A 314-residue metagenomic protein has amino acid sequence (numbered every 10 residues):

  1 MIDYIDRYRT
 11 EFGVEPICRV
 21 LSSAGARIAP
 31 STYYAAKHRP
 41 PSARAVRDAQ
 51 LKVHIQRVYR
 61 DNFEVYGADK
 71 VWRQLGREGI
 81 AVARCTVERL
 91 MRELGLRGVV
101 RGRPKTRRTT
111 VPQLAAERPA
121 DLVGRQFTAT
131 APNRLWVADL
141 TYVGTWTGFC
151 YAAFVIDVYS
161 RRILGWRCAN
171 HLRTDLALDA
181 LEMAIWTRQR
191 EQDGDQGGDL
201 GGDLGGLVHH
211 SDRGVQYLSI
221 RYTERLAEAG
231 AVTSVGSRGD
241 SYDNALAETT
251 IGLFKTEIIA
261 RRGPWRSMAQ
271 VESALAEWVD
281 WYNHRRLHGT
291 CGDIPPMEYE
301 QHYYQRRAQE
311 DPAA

Functional and structural regions predicted by a protein language model:
M1-A314: Charged DNA-binding/catalytic regions of mobile-element recombinases
